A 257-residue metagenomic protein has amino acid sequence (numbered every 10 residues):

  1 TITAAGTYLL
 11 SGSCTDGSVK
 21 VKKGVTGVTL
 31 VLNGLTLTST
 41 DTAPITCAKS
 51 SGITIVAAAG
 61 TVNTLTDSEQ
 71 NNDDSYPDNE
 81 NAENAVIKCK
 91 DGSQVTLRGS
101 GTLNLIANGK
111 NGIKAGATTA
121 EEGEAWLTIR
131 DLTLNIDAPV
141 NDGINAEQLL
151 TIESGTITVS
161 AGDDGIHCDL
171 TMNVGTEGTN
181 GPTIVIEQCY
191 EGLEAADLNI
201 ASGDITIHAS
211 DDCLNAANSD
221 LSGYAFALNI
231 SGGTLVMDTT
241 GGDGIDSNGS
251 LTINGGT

Functional and structural regions predicted by a protein language model:
T1-T257: A composition-driven surface/loop motif
